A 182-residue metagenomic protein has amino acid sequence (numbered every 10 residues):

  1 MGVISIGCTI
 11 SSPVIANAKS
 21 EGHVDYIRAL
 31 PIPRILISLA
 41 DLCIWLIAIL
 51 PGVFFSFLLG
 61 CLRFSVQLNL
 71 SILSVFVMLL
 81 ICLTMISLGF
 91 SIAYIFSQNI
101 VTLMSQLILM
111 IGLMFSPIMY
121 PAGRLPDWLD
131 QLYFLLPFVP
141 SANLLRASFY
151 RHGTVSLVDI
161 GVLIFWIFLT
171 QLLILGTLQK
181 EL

Functional and structural regions predicted by a protein language model:
M1-S11: Long, hydrophobic alpha-helical segments
P13-I44: Helix-loop-helix units of permease transmembrane domains in multi-pass membrane transporters, especially ABC
V14, H23, F57-L58, S91 (+3 more regions): A residue-level signal for alpha-helical anchor/packing sites in multi-pass solute transporters
N17, G60-C61, A93-Y94, P117 (+4 more regions): Transmembrane helix-loop junction
D25-A29, F134, N143-A147: Short amphipathic alpha-helical coupling elements at transmembrane boundaries
R34-I35, L39-M104, G153-I164, F168-L172: Alpha-helical transmembrane segments and their short interhelical loops
A93-L135, V139: Transmembrane helix segments
